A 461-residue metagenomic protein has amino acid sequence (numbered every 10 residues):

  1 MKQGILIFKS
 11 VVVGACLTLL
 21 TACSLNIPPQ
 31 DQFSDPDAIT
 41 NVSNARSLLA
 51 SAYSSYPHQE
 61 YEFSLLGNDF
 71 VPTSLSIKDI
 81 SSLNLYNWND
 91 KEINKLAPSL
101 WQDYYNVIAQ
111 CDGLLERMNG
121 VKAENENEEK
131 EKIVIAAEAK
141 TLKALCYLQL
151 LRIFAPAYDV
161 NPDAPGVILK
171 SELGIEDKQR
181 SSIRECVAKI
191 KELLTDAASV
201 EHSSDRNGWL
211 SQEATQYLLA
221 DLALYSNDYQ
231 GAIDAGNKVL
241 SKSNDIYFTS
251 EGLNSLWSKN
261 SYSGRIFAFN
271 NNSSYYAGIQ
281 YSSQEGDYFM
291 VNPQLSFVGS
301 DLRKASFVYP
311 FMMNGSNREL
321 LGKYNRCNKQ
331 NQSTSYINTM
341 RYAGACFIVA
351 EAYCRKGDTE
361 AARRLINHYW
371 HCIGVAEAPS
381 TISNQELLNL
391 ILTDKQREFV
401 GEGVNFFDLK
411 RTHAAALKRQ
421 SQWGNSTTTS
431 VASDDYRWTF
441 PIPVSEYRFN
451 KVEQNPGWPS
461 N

Functional and structural regions predicted by a protein language model:
C23-G67, E377, L417-N461: Membrane-proximal, proline-rich intrinsically disordered regions
P36, F63-D79, P156-D163, S203 (+2 more regions): Short, surface-exposed recognition loops and adjoining beta-strand edges that mediate ligand/DNA contacts, enriched
S81-I153, S199-S203, Q332-I337, R355-K356 (+1 more regions): Conserved, well-structured interaction surfaces
I108-C111, L148, V187, L194 (+2 more regions): Inward-facing hydrophobic residues that define packing positions of alpha-helical scaffold repeats
I233-A343, L388-L390, E398, E402-G403 (+4 more regions): Hydrophobic-face positions in mid-chain alpha helices that act as interaction patches
